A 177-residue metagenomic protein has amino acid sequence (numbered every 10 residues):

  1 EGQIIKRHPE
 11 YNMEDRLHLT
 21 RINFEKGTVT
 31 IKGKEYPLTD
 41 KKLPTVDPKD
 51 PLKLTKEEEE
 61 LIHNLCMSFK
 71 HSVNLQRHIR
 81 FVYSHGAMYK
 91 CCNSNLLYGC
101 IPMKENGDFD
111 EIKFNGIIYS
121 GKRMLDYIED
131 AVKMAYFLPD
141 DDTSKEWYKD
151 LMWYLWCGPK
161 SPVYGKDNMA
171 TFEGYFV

Functional and structural regions predicted by a protein language model:
E1-V177: Feature recognizes metal-dependent phosphohydrolase scaffolds
